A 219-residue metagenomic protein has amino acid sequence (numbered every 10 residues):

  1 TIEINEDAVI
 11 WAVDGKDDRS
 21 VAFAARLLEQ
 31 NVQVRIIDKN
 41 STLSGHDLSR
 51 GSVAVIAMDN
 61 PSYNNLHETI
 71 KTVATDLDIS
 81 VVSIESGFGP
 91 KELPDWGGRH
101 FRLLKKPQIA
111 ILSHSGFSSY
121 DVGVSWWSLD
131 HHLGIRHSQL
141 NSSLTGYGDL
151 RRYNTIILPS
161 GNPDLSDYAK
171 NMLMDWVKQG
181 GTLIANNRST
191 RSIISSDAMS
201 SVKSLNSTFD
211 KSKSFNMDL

Functional and structural regions predicted by a protein language model:
T1-L219: Intrinsic-disorder/low-complexity accessory segments
